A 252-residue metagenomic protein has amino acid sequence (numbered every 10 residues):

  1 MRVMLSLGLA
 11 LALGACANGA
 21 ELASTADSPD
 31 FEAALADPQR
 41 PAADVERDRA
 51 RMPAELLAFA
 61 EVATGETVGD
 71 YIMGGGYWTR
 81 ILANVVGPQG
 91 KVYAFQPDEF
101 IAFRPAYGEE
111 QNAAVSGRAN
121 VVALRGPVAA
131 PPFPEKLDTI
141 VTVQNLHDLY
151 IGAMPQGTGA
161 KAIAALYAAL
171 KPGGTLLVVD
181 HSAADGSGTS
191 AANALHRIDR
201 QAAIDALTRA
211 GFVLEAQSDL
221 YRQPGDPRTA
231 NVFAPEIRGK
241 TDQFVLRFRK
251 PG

Functional and structural regions predicted by a protein language model:
A17-G19: Bacterial signal peptide processing site
P29-F59, A63-T64: Class I SAM-dependent methyltransferase Rossmann-like catalytic core, especially the SAM/SAH-binding loop
A63-G74: Conserved class I S-adenosyl-L-methionine
A83-N84, Q156-P172: A short glycine-rich, Lys/Arg-flanked "PGG" loop and its adjoining helix->strand segment in the class I
R104-P131: S-adenosyl-L-methionine
R118, A129-Q144: A short acidic, Gly/Pro-enriched loop at the edge of an enzyme's catalytic core that lines a small-molecule cofactor
L137-G159: A short SAM/SAH-binding and catalytic strip from SAM-dependent methyltransferases
A210, G225-G252: Core SAM-dependent methyltransferase catalytic element
